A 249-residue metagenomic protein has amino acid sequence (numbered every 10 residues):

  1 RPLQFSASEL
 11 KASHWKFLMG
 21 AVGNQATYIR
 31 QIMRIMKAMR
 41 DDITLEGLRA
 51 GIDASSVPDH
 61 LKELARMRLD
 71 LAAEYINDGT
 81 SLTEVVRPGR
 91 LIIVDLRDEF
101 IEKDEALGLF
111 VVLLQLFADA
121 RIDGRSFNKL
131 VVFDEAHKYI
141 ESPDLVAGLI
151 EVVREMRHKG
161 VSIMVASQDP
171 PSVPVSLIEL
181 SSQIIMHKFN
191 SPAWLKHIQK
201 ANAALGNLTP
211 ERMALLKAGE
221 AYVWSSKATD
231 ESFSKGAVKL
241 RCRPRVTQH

Functional and structural regions predicted by a protein language model:
R1-H158, L216-S234: P-loop NTPase motor domains
F5, V111-L116, L149-E151, Q183-M186 (+2 more regions): Short, low-complexity, polar/charged sequence segments that are solvent-exposed and flexible
H14-W15, Q31-R34, L109-V112, S176-L180 (+2 more regions): Alpha-helical scaffold elements adjacent to nucleotide-binding pockets in ATP/GTP-utilizing enzyme cores
V94-L96, H187, L240: Hydrophobic residues at beta-strand termini and immediately following loops that shape nucleotide-binding pockets
D98, S191, K227, P244-V246: Non-catalytic surface loops within mature trypsin-like serine protease
V132, V161, V238-C242: Hydrophobic aliphatic residue packing
V153-K235: Conserved ATP-driven motor cores of ASCE-family P-loop NTPases powering translocation/secretion/packaging/pilus
F233-H249: Charge-patterned, long linear interaction tracts outside catalytic cores
